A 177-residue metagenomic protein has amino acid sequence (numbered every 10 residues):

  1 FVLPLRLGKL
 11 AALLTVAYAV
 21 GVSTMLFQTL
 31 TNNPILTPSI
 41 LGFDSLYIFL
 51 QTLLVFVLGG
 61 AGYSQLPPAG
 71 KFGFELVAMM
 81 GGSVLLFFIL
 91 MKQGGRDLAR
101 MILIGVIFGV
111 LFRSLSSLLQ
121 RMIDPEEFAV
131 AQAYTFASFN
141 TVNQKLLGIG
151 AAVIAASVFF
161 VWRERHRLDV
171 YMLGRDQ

Functional and structural regions predicted by a protein language model:
F1-Q177: Alpha-helical transmembrane segments in inner-membrane proteins
